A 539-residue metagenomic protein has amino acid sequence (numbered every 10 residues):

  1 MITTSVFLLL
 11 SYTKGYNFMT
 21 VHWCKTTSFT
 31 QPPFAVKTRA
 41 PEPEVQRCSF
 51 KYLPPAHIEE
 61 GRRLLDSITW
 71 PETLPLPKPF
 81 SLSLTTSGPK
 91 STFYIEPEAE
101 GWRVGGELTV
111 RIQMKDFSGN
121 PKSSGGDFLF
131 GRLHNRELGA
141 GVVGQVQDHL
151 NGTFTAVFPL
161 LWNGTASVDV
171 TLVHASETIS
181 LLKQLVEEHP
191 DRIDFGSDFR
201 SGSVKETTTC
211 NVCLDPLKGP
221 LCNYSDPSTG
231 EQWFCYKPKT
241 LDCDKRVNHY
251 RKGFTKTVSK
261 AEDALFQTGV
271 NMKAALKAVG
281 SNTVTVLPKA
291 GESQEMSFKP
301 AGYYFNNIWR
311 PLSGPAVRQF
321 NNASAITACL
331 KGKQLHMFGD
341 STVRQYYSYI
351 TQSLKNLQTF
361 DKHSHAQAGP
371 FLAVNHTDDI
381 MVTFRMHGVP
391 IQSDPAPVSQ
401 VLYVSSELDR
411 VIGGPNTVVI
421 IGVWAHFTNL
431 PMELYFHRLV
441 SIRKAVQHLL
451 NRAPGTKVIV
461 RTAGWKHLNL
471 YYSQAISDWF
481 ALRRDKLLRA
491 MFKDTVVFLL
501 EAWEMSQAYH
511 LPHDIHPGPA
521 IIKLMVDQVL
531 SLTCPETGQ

Functional and structural regions predicted by a protein language model:
M1-H149, T153-T155, P159-Q539: A compositional signature for long Ser/Thr(±Pro)-rich, low-complexity
